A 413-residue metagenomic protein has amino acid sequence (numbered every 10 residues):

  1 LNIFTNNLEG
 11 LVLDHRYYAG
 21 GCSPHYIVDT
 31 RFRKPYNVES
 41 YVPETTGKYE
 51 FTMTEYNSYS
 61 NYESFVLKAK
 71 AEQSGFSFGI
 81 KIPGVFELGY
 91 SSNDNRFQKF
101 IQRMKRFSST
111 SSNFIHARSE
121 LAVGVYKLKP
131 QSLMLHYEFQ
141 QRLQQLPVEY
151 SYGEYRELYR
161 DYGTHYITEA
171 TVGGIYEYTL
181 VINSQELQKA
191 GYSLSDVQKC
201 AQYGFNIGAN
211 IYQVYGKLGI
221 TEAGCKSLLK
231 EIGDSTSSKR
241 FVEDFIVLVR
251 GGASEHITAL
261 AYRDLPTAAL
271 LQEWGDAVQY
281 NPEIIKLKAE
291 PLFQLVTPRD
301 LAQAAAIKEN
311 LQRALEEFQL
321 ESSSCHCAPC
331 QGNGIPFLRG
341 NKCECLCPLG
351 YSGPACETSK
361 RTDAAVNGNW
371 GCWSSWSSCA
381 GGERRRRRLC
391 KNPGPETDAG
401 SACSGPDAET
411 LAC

Functional and structural regions predicted by a protein language model:
L1-Q331, F337: Membrane-permeabilization and membrane-interfacing ectodomains
F100-I101, C356-T358: A short, polar/proline- and glycine-enriched secondary-structure boundary/capping micro-motif
S238-F245, C327, L338-K342, P348-L349 (+1 more regions): Thrombospondin type-1
